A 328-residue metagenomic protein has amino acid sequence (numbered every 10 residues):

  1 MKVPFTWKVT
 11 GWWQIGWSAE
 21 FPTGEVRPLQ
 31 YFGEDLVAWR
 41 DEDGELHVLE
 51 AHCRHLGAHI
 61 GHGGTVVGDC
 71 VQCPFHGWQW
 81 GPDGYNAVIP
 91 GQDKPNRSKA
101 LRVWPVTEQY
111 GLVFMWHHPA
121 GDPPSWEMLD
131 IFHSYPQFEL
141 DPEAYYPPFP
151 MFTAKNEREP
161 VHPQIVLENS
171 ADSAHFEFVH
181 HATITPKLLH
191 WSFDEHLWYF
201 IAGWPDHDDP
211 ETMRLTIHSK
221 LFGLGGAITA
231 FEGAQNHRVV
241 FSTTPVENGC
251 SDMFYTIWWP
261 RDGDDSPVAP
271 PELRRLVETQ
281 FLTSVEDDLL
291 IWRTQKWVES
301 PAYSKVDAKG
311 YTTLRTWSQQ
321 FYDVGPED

Functional and structural regions predicted by a protein language model:
M1-G11: Hydrophobic, proline/glycine-rich low-complexity stretches
F5, P28, P105-T107, T243-P245 (+1 more regions): A general structural signal for short secondary-structure junctions and capping/turn motifs
V9-S18, T153-V161: Short, exposed beta-strand "edge-strand" segments with a Pro/Gly-rich flavor and a Y/T-containing core
T10-W12, G24, Y110, F149-A154 (+1 more regions): Sequence-level motif detector for i,i+2 pairs with an aromatic at +2
W12-I15, E34-L36, A100-P105, A182-W191 (+1 more regions): Short small/polar-residue motifs
Q14-E139: Rieske [2Fe-2S] iron-sulfur-binding domain
E45, W126-D328: C-terminal catalytic domain of Rieske-type non-heme iron oxygenases
